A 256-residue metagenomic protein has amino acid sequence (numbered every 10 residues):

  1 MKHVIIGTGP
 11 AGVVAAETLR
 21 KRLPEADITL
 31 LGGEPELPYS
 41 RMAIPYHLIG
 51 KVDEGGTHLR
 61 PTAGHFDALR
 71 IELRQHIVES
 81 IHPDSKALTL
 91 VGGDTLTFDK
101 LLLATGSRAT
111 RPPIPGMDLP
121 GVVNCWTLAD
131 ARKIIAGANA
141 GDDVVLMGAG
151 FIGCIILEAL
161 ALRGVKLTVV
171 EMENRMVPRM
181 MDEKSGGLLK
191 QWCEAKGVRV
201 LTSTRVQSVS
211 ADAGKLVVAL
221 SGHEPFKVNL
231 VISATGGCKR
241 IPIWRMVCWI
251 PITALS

Functional and structural regions predicted by a protein language model:
M1-I71, A159-M180: Beta1-alpha1 glycine-rich phosphate/pyrophosphate-binding loop at the start of Rossmann-like nucleotide-binding domains
H3-V4, L59-V145, V217-P225, L230-T235 (+2 more regions): FAD-binding core/adjacent interface of flavoenzyme oxidoreductases
G7-A11, W126-T127, M147-I152: Glycine-rich Rossmann-fold phosphate-binding loop(s) that bind the pyrophosphate of adenine dinucleotide cofactors
G12-A15, G153-I156, K239: Short glycine/serine/threonine-rich phosphate/pyrophosphate-binding segments that cradle anionic phosphate groups
A16-T18, M42-A43, P113-M117, L157-A159 (+1 more regions): Short amphipathic alpha-helical segments
D27, E72, T95, G121 (+2 more regions): Conserved beta-strand segments of alpha/beta enzyme cores
P45-I49, P120, G141, V145 (+3 more regions): Short, hinge-like loop/turn segments at secondary-structure boundaries
D143, I152-S208: Rossmann-like dinucleotide-binding cores of NAD(P)H-dependent redox enzymes
